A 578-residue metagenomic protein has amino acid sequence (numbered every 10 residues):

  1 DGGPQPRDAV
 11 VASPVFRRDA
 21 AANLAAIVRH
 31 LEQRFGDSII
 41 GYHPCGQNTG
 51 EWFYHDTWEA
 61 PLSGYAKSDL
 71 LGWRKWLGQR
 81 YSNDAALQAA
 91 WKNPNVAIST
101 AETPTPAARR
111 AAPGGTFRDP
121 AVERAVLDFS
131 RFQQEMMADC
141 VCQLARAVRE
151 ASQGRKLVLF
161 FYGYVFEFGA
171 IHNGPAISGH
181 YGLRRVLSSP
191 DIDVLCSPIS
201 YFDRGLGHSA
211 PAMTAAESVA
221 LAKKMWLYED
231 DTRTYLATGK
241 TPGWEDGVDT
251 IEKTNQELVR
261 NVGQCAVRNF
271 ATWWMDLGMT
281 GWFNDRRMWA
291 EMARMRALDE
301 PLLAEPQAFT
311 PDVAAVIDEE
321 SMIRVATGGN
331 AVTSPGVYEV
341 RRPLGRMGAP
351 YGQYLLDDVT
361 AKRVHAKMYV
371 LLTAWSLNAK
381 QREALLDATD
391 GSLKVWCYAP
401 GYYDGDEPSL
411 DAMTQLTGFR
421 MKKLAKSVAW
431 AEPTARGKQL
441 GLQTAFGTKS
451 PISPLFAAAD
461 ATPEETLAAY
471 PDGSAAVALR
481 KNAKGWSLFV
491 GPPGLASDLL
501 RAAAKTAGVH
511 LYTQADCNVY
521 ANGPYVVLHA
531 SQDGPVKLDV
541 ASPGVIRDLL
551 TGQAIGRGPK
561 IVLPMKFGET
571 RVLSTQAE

Functional and structural regions predicted by a protein language model:
D1-V194, P198-Y201, H208-S209: Polysaccharide-binding and catalytic clefts of secreted carbohydrate-active enzymes
W52-F53, G205-G207, L236-T238, W282-D285 (+2 more regions): Extracytoplasmic/secreted cell-surface and envelope-processing proteins
G154-K156, A222-K224, T389-K394: A short helix->loop->beta-strand "cap" motif at the edges of active sites that frequently abuts
L159-E339, L424-F456, L467-P471, A475-L479 (+3 more regions): Hydrophobic targeting/anchoring helices
H180-V186, P343-R363: A short, well-structured beta->alpha microelement
T254-N255, L372-E578: A conserved amphipathic helix/loop scaffold that creates a polar/acidic microenvironment used either to coordinate
R363-Y369: Short acidic/histidine-rich motifs immediately flanking catalytic phosphotransfer sites in two-component signaling
